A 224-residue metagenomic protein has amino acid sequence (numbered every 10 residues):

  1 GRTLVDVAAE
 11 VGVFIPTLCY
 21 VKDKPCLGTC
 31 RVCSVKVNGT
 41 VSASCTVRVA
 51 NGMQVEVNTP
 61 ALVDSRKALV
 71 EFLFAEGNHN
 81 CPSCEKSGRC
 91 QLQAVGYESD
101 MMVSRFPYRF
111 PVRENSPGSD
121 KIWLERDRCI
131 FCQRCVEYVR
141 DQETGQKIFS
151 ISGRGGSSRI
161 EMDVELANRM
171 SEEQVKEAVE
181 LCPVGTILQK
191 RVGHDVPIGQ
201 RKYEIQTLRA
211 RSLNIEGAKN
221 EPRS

Functional and structural regions predicted by a protein language model:
G1-N51: N-terminal cofactor/phosphate-binding cores enriched in small/glycine residues, especially glycine-rich loops such as
R31, T40-R223: Fe-S ferredoxin-like electron-transfer domains and their immediately adjacent linker/connector regions across
